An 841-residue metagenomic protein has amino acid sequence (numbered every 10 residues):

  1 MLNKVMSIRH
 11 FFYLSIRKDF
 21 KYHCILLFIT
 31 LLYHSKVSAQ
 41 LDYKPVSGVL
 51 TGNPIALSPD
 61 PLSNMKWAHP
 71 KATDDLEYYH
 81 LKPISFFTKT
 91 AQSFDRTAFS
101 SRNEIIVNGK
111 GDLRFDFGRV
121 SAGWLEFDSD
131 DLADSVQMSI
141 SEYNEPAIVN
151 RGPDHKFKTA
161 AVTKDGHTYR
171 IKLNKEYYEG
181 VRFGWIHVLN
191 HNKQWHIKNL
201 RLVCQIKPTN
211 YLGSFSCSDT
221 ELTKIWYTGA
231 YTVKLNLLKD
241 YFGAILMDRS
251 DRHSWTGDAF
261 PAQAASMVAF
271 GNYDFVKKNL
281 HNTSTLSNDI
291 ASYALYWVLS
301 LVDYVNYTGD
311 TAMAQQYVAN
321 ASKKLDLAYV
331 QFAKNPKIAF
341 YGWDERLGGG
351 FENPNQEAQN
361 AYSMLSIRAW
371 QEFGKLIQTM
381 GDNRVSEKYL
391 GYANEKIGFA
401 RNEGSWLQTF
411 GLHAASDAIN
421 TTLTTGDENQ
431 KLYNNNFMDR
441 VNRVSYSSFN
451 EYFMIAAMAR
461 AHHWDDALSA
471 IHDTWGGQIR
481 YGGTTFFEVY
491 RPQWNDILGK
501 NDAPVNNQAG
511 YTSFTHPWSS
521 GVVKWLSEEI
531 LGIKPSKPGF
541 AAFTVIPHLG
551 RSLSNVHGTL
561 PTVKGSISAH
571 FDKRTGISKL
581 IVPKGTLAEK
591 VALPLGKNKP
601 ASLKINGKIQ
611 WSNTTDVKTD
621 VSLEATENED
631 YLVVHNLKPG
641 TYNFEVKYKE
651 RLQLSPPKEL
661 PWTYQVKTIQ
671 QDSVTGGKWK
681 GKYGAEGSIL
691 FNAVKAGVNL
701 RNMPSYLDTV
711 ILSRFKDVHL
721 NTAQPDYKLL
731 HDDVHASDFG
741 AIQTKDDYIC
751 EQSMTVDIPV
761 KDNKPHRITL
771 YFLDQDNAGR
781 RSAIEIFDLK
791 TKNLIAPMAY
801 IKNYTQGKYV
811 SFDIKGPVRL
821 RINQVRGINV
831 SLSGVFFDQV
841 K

Functional and structural regions predicted by a protein language model:
M1-Q40: Bacterial Sec-dependent N-terminal signal peptides
Q40-G243, D258, A312: Extracellular/oxidizing-compartment recognition motifs
Q40-Q92, I197, L202-D219, K224-Y227 (+8 more regions): Accessory carbohydrate-binding/adhesion or oligomerization-edge regions at the termini of glycan-active proteins
L41-K44, G48, D60-P61, K66 (+7 more regions): Non-catalytic C-terminal accessory modules of carbohydrate-active enzymes
S100-N103, M138-I171, H557, S602-V633 (+1 more regions): Solvent-exposed beta-strand/loop surfaces of large extracellular or lumenal domains
W124-S129, M138-I140, F183-L189, R249-K277 (+4 more regions): Alpha-helical support elements that line or immediately flank enzyme active sites and cofactor-binding pockets
Q194, R201-K278, N288, S292-L299 (+5 more regions): Active-site acid/base region of carbohydrate-active enzymes
P656-K841: Compositionally biased, intrinsically disordered or flexible polar/acidic segments
